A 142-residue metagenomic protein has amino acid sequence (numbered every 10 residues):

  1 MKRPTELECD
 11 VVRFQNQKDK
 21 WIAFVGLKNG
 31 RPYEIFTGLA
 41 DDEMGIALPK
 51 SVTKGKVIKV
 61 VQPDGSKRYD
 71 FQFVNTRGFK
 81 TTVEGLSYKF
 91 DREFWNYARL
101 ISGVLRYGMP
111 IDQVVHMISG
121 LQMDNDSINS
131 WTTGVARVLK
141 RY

Functional and structural regions predicted by a protein language model:
M1-Y142: Long, C-terminal-biased catalytic regions of enzyme "large/alpha" subunits
